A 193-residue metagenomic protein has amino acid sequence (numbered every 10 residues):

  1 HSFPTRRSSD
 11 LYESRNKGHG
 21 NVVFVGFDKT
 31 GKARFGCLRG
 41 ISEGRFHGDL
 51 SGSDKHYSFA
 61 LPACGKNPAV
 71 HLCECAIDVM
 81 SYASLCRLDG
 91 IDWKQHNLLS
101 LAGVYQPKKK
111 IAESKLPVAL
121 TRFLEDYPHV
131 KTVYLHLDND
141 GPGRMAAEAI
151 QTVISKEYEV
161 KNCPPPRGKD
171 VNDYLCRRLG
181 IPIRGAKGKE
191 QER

Functional and structural regions predicted by a protein language model:
H1-S8: Short, small-residue-biased leader/transition segments that mark boundaries at the very start of proteins
N16-D126: Phosphate-handling DNA/RNA-contact segment within nucleic-acid enzymes
S84-R193: TOPRIM fold recognition
